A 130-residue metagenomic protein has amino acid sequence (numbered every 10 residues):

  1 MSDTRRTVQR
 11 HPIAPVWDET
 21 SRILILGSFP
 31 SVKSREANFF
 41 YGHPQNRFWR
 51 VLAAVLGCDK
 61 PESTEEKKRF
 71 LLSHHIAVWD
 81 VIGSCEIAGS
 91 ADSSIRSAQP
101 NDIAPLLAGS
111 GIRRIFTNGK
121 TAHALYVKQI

Functional and structural regions predicted by a protein language model:
M1-R50, A108-R113, V127: Active-site and ligand/interface coordination hotspots across diverse enzymes and nucleic-acid-associated assemblies
S2-H11, P15, C85-I130: Glycine/proline-rich loop-helix segments at beta-alpha junctions forming the active-site rim of enzyme cores
L24, A77-W79, F116: Hydrophobic/aromatic beta-strand patches that form the interior of the parallel beta-sheet core in alpha/beta enzyme
S28, V81, K120: Residues immediately flanking
F29-S31, A77, H123: Generic hydrophobic/packing signal
K33-S94: Short, surface-exposed acidic-centric catalytic microdomains
